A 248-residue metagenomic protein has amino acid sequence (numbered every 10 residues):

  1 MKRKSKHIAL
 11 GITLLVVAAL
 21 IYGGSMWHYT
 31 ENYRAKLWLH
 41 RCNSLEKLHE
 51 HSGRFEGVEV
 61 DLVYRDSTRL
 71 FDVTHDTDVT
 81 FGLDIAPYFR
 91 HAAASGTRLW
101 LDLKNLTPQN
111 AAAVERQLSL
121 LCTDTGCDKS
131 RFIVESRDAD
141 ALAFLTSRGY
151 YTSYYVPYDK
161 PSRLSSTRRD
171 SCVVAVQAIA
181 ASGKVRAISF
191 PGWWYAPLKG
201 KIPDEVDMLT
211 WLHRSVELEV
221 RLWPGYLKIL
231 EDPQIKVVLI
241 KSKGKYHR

Functional and structural regions predicted by a protein language model:
K4-R248: Phosphate-group recognition and catalysis centered on beta-loop-alpha active-site segments
